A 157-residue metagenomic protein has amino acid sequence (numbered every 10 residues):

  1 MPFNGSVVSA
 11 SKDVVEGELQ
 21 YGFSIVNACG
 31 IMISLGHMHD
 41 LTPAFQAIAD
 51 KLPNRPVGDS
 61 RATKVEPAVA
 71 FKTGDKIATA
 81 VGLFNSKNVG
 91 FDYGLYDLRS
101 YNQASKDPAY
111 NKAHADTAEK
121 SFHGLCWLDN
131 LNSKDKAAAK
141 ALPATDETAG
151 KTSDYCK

Functional and structural regions predicted by a protein language model:
P2-K64, D92-G94: Zn2+-dependent peptidoglycan hydrolase active-site motif and core
G17-V26, G58-K157: Conserved, short, structured surface segments that act as functional micro-motifs
